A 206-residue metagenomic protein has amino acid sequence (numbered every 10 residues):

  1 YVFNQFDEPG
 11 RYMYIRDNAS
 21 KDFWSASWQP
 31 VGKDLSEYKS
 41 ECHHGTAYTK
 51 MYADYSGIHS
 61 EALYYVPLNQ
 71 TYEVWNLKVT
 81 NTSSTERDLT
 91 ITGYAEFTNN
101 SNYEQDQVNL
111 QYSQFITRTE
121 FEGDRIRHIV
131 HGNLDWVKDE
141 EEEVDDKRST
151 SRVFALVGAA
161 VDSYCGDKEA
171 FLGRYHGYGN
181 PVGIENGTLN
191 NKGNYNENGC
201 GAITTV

Functional and structural regions predicted by a protein language model:
Y1-V206: Anionic coordination/interaction segments
